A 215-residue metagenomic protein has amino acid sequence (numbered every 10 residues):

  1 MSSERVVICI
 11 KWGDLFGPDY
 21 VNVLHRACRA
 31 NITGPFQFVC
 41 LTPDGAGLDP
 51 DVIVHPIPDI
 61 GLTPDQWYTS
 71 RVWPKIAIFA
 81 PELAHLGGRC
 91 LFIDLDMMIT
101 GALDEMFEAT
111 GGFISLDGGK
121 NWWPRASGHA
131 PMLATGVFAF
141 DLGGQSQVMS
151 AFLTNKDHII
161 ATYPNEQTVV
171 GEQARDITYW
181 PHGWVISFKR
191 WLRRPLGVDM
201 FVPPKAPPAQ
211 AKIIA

Functional and structural regions predicted by a protein language model:
M1-P64, L83-L86: N-terminal anchoring/stem segment of glycosyltransferases
G34-P43, R89-I93, F113-L116, W180 (+1 more regions): Short, hydrophobic beta-strand segments that form beta-sheet elements in well-ordered domains
V39-G47, I99-L103, G143, G183-W184: Short, polar loop motifs at secondary-structure junctions
A46, V54-I60, W73-W122, A139-F140: GT-A fold catalytic core of metal-dependent nucleotide-sugar glycosyltransferases, centered on the diacidic
P64-R71, M200: An acidic/histidine-cluster motif and surrounding catalytic segment that typifies divalent-metal-assisted enzyme active
A84, P131-M132, P204-A209: Extracellular/periplasmic catalytic domains that process cell-envelope and extracellular macromolecules
G128-G144: Substrate-binding rim/cap in mid-to-C-terminal beta-strand-loop elements of soluble/periplasmic
F140-A215: Catalytic core and acceptor-binding pocket of nucleotide-sugar-dependent glycosyltransferases
